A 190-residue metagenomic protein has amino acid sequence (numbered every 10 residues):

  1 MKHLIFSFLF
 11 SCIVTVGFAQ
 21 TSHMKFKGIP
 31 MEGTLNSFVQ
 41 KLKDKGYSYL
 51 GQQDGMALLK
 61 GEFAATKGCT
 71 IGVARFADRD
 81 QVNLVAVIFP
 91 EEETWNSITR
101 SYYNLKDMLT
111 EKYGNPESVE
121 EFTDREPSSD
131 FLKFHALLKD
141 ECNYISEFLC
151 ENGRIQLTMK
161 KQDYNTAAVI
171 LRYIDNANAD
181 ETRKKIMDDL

Functional and structural regions predicted by a protein language model:
H3-G17: Sec-dependent N-terminal signal peptides
F8-F10, A65, L138, S146: Secretory pathway export signals and precursors
S11, T21, G33, R75 (+1 more regions): Functionally constrained cores in energy, signaling, and assembly domains
G17, A77-D80, L84, T123 (+1 more regions): Amphipathic, alpha-helical segments enriched in basic
Q20-M56, F89-L190: Non-cytosolic coordination micro-motifs
G61-L105: Mid-chain, structured segments of secreted extracytoplasmic proteins
